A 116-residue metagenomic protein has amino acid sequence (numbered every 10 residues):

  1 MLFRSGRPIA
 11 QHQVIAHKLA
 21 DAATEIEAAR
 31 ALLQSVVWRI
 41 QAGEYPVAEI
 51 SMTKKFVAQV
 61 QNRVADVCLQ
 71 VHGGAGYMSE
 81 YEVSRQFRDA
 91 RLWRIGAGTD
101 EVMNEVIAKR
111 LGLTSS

Functional and structural regions predicted by a protein language model:
F3-S116: Alpha-helical interface subdomain recognition
